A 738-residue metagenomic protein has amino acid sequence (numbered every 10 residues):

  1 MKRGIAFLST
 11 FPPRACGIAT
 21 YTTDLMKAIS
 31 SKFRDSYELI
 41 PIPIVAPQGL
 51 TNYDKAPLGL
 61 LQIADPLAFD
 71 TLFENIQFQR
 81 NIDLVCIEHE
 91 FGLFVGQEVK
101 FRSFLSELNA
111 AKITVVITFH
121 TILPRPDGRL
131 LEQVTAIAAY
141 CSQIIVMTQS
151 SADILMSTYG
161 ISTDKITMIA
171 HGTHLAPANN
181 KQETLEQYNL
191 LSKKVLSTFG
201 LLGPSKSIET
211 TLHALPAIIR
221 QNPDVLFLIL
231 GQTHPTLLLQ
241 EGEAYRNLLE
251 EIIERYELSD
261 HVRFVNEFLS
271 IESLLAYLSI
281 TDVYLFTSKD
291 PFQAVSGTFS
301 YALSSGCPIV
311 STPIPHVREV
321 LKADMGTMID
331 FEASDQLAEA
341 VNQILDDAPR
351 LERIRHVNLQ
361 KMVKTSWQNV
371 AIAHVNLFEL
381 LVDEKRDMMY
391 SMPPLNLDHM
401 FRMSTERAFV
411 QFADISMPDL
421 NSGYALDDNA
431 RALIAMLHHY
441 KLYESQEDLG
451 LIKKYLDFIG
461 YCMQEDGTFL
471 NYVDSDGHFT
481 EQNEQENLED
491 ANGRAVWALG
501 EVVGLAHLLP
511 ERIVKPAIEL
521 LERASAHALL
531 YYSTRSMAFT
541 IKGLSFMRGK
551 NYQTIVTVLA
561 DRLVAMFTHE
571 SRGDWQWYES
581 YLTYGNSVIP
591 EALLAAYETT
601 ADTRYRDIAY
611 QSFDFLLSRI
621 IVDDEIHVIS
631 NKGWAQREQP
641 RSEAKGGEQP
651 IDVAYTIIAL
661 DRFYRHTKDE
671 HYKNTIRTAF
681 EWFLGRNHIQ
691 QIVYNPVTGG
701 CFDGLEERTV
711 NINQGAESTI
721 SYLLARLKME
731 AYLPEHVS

Functional and structural regions predicted by a protein language model:
A139-N179, L190-L191: Donor nucleotide-sugar binding/catalytic pocket of nucleotide-sugar-dependent glycosyltransferases
L190-K206, L212-L215, L228-L230: Conserved donor-binding/catalytic core segment of Leloir-type glycosyltransferases
E241-F268: Nucleotide-activated donor-binding/catalytic signature segment of Leloir-type glycosyltransferases, i.e., the conserved
H261-F264, A276-Q293, C307: Acidic donor-binding loop of glycosyltransferase active sites
S304, P308-S311: Short hydrophobic beta-strand element within catalytic cores of glycosyltransferases and related nucleotide-activated
A323, T327-S334, Q343-A348: Conserved acidic donor-binding segment of nucleotide-sugar-dependent glycosyltransferases
Q343, R350-K364: A short, well-ordered alpha-helix in the C-terminal region of glycosyltransferases
E352, Q368-V370, N376, L381-S738: Glycan-recognition and catalytic cores of secretory/periplasmic carbohydrate-active enzymes
